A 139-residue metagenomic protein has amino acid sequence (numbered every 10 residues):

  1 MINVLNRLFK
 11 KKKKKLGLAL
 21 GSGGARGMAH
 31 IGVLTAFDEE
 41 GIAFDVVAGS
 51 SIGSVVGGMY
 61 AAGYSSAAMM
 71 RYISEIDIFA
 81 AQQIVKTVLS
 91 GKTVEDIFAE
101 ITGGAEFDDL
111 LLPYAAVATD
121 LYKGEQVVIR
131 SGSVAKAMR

Functional and structural regions predicted by a protein language model:
M1-S50, G58-R139: Patatin-like phospholipase
